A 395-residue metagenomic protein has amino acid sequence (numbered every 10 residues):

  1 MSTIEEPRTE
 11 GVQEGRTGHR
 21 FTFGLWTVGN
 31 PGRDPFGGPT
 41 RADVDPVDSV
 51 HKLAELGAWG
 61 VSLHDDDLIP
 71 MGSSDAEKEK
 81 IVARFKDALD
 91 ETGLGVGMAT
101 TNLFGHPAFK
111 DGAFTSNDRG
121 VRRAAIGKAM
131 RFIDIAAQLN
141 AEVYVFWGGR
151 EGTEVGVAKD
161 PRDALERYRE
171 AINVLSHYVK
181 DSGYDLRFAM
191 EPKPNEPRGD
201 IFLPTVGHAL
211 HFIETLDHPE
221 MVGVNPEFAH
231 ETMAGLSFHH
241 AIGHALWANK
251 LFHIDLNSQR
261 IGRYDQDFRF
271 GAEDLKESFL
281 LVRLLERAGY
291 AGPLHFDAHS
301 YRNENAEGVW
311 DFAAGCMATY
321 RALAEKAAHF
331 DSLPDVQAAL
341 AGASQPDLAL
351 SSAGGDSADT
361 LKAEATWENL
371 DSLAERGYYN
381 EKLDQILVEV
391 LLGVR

Functional and structural regions predicted by a protein language model:
S2-W59, P70-M71, A76, K80-A83 (+5 more regions): Histidine-acidic metal/acid-base catalytic patches
G18, T27-G29, E55-E166: Structural motif corresponding to the early beta-alpha repeats
V61-D65, F146-G148, M190-K193, V224-E227 (+1 more regions): Short beta-strands and strand-loop turn motifs
R122, K128, K193, N225 (+1 more regions): Functionally constrained cores in energy, signaling, and assembly domains
A136, Y144-G148, R162-E196: Glycine/proline-rich, flexible active-site/cofactor-binding loop segments that harbor closely spaced acidic
